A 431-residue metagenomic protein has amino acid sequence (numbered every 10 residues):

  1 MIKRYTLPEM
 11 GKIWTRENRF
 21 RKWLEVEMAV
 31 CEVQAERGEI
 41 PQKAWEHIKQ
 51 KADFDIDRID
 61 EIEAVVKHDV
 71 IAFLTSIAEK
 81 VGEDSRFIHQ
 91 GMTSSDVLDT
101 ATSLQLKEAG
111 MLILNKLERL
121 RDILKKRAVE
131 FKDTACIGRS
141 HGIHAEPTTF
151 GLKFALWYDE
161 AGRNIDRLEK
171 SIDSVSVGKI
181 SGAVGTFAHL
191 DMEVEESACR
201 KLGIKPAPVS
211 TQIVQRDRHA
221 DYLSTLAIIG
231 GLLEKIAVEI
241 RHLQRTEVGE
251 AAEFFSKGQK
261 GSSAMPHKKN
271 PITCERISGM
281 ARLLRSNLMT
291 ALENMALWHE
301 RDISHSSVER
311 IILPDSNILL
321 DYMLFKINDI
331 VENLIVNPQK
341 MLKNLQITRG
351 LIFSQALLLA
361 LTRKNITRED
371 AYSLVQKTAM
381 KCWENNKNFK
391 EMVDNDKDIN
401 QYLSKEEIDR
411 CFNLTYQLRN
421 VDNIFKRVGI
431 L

Functional and structural regions predicted by a protein language model:
M1-F187, D191-S197, P206, Q259-S262 (+3 more regions): A helix-coil-helix interface module used to build multimeric assemblies and to scaffold catalytic/cofactor sites
M1-K22, I62-V66, E83, M265-L431: Glycine-rich cofactor/substrate-binding loops
R16, I113, F150, R218 (+3 more regions): Alpha-helix N-cap/helix-initiation motif
E32, Q105-L117, L226, G230-K235 (+2 more regions): Alpha-helical support elements that line or immediately flank enzyme active sites and cofactor-binding pockets
V33, I113, L117-L120, L124-R127 (+13 more regions): Amphipathic alpha-helices that form helix-helix packing interfaces
D99, L106, G110, F154 (+5 more regions): Amphipathic alpha-helical coiled-coil segments and their boundaries
L152, A220-I228, A356-K364: Short, well-ordered beta-strand elements within core beta-sheets of diverse protein domains
E195-L288: Acidic, glycine-rich loop-and-beta core segments that form the ion-binding/anion-interacting portion of active sites
